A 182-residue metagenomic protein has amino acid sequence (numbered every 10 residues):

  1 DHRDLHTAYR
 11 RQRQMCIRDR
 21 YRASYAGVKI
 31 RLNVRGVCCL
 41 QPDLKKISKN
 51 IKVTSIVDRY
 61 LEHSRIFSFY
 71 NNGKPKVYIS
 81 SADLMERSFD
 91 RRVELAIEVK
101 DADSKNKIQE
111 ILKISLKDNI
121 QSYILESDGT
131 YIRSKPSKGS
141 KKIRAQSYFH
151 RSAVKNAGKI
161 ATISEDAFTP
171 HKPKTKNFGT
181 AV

Functional and structural regions predicted by a protein language model:
D1-R13, I17: Single conserved hydrophobic/aromatic residue that forms the stacking wall/gate of nucleotide- or nucleobase-binding
R11-Q14, Q41-P42, K49, D103-V182: Flexible, glycine-rich loop/tail regions that form catalytic "lids" or insertion modules at the edges of active sites
R18, Q41-P42, R87-F89: Short helix/loop capping segments that flank catalytic or ligand/cofactor-binding pockets
G27: Phosphate-centric recognition/catalysis
I30: Hydrophobic anchor at the start of a short beta-strand that flanks the dinucleotide cofactor-binding loop
N33-Y70: HKD-type phospholipase D/PLD-like phosphodiesterase module
S55-S134: HKD (HxKxxxxD) catalytic microenvironment of the phospholipase D
